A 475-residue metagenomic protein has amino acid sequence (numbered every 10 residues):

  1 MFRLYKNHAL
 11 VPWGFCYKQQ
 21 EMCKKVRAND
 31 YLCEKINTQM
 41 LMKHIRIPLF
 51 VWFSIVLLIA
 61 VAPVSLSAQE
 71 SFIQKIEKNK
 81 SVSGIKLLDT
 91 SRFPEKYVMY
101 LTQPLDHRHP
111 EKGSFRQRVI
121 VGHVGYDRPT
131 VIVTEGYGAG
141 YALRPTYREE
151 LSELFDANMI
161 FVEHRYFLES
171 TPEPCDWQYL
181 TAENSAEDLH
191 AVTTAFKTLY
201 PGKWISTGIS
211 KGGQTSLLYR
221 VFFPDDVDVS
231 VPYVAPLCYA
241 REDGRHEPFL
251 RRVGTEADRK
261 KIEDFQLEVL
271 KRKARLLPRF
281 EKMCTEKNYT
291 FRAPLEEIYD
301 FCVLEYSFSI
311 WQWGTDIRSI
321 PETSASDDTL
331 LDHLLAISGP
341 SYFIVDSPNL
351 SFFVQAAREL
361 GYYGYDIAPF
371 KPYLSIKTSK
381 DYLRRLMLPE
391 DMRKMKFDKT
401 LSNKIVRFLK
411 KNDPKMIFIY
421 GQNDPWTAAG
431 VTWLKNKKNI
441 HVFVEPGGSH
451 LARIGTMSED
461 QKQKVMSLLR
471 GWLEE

Functional and structural regions predicted by a protein language model:
A68-A157, D460, S467-E475: Catalytic-loop region of hydrolases
S152-E169: Conserved alpha/beta-hydrolase
Y179-K197: Alpha/beta-hydrolase active-site loop
Y200-S210: Alpha/beta-hydrolase fold nucleophile elbow
G213-P224: Short glycine-enriched nucleophile-adjacent loop and the immediately C-terminal alpha-helix near the catalytic center
V227-M283: A catalytic-pocket lid/entrance helix-loop region that shapes and gates access to the active site across common
K282-D398: Alpha/beta-hydrolase fold active-site neighborhood
F418-Y420: Short beta-strand/loop motif that positions the catalytic acidic residue of the alpha/beta-hydrolase fold
